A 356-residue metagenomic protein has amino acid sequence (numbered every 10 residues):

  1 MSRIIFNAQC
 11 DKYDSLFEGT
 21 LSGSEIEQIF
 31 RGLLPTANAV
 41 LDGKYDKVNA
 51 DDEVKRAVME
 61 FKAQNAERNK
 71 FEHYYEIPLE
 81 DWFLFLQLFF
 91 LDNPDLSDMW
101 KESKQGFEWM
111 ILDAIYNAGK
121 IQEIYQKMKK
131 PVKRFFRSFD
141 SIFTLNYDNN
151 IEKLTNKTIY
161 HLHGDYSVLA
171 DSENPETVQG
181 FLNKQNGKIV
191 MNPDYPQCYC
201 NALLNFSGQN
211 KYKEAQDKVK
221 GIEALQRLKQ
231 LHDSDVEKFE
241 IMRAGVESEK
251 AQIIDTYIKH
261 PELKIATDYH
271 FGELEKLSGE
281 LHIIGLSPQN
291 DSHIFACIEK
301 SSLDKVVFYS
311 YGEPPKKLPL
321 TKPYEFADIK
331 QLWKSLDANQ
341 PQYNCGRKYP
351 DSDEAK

Functional and structural regions predicted by a protein language model:
M1-S138, L145-N150, S167-L169: Gly/serine-rich nucleotide phosphate-binding loop at the start of the catalytic core of nucleotide/ADP-ribose-handling
M1-S24, E247-K356: SIR2/sirtuin-family catalytic core signature
Y147-N150, G164-L169, S287-Q289, E313-P314: Short, solvent-exposed loop/turn segments at secondary-structure junctions
N150-N156: Short active-site loop/helix that positions an aromatic residue
N156-D165: A short alpha->loop->secondary-structure connector
L182-F271: Flexible internal linker/loop segments at domain or repeat junctions
